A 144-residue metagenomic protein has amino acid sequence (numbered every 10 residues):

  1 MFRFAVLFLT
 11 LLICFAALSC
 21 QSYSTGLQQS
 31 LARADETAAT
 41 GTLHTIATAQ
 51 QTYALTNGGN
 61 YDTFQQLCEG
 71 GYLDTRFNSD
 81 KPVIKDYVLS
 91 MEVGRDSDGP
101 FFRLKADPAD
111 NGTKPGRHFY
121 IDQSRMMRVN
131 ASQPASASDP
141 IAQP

Functional and structural regions predicted by a protein language model:
M1-F4: Positively charged n-region of N-terminal signal peptides that target proteins for export
L7-A17: Bacterial N-terminal signal peptides
L18-T52: Amphipathic alpha-helical segments typified by the pilin-like N-terminal helix that continues immediately C-terminal
Q28-Q29, T48-P115, I121-M127, A131 (+1 more regions): Extracellular/periplasmic head regions of type IV pilus-like filament subunits
